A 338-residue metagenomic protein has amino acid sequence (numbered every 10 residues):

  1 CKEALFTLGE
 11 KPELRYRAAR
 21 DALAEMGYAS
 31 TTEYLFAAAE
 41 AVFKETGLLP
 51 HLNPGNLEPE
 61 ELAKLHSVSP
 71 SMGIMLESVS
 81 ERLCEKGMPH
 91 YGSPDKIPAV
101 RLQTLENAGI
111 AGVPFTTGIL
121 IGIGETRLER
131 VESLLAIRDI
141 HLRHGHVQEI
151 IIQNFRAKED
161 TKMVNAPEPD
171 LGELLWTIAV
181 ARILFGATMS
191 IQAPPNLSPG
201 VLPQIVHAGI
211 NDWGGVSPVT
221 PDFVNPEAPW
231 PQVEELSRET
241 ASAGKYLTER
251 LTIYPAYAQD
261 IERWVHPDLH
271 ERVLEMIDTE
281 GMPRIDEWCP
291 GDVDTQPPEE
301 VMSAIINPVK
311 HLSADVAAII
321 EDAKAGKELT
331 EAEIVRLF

Functional and structural regions predicted by a protein language model:
C1-G145, H311, I334-R336: Conserved Radical SAM active-site core
K44-T46, V131-F338: Auxiliary Fe-S-binding modules of radical SAM enzymes
